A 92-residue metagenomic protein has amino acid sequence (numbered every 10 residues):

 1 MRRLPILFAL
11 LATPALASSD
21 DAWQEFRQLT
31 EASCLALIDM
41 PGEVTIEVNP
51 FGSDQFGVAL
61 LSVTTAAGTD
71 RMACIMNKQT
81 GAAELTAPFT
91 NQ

Functional and structural regions predicted by a protein language model:
M1-L4: Positively charged n-region of N-terminal signal peptides that target proteins for export
L7, A12-P14: N-terminal signal peptide c-region/cleavage motif recognized by signal peptidases
A17-Q92: Mitochondrial intermembrane space
